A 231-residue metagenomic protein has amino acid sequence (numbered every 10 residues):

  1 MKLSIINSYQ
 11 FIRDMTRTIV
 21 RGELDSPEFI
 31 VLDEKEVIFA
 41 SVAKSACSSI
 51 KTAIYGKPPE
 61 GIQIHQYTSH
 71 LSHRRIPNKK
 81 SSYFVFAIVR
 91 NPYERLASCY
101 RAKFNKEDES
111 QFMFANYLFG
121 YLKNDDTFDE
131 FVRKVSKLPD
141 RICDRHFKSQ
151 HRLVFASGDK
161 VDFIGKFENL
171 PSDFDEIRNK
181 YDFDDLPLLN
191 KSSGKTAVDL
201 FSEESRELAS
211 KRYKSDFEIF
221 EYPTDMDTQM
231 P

Functional and structural regions predicted by a protein language model:
M1-P231: Membrane-interface amphipathic segments in extracytoplasmic regions
